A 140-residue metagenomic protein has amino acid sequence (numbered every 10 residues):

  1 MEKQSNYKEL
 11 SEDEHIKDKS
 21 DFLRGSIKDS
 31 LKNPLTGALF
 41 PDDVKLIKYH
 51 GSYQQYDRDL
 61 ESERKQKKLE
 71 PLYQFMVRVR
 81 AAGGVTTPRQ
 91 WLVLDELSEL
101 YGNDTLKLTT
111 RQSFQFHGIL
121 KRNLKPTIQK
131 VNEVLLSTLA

Functional and structural regions predicted by a protein language model:
M1-A140: Feature of Fe-S/electron-transfer and energy-metabolism proteins that preferentially highlights extended coupling
